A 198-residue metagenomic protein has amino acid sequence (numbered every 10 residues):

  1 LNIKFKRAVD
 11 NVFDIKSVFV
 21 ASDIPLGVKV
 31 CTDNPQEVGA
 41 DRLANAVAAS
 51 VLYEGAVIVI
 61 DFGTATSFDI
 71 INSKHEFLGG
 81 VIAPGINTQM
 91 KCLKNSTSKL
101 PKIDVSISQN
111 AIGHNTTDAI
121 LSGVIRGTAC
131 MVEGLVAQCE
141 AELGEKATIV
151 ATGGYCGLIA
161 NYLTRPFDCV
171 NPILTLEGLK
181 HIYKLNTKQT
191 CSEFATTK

Functional and structural regions predicted by a protein language model:
L1-I58, S73-K198: Nucleotide/phosphate-binding catalytic cleft detector across ATP-hydrolyzing and phosphate-transferring enzymes
V59, T66-I71: Short beta-strand scaffold segments in enzyme catalytic cores
T64-T66, C156-G157: Gly/Ser/Thr-rich loops at beta-strand to alpha-helix junctions that form or flank small-molecule/cofactor-binding
